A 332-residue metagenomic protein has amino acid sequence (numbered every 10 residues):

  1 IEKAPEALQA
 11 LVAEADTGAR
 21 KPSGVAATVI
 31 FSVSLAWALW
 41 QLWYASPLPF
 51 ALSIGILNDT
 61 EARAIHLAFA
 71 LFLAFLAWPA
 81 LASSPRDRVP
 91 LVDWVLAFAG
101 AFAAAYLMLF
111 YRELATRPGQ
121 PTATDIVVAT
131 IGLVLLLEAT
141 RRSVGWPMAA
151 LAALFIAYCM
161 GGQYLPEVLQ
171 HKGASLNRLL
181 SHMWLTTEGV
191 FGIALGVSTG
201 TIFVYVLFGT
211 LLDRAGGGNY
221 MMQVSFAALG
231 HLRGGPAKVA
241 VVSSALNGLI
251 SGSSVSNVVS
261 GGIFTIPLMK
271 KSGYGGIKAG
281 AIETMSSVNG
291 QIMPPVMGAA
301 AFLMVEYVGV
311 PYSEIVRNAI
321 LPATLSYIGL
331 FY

Functional and structural regions predicted by a protein language model:
I1-G119, I126-T130: Conserved, well-structured core domains of diverse proteins
L52-E61, D87-R88, L114-L207, V224: Hydrophobic transmembrane alpha-helices of multi-pass solute/ion transporters
T60-F69, G196-V206, E314-G329: Alpha-helical transmembrane segments
L76-P79, T199-Q223: Transmembrane alpha-helical segments in integral membrane proteins
R86, I292, V296-Y332: Juxtamembrane and boundary regions of transmembrane helices in multi-pass small-molecule transporters and channels
G100, F155-I156, A245, S287 (+3 more regions): Residue-level recognition of pore/gate-forming positions within transmembrane alpha-helices of multi-pass
M222-G290, V296, A300-L303: Hydrophobic transmembrane alpha-helices that form the pore/transport pathway of multi-pass ion and small-solute
